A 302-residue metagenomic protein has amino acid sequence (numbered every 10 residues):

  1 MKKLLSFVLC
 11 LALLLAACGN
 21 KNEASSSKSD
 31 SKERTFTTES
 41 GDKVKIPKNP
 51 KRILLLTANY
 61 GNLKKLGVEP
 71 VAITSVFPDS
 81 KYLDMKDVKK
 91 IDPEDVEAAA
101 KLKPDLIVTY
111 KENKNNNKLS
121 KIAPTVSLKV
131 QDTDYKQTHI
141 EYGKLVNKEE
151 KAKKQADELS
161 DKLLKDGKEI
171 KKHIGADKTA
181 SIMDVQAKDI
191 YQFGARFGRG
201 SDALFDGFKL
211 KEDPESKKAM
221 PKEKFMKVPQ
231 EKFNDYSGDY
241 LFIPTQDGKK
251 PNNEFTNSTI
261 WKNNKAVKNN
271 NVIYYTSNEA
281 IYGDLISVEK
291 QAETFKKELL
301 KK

Functional and structural regions predicted by a protein language model:
M1-V8: Positively charged n-region of N-terminal signal peptides that target proteins for export
L4, C18-L55, K151-M183, Q246-D247 (+3 more regions): Bacterial Sec-exported substrate-binding components of ABC uptake systems
L13-A17: C-terminal motif of bacterial Sec signal peptides marking the signal peptidase cleavage site
L54-K101, I107: A short, structured surface patch at a secondary-structure boundary
V76-D79, Y191-K224: Alpha-helical, coiled-coil/dimerization segments enriched in small aliphatic residues
E97-K103, V228-S237: Short helices/loops that flank or line small-molecule/ion binding pockets
N117-K153, G175, E254-Y274: Charged, glycine-enriched surface loops/patches that mediate electrostatic binding to polyanionic ligands
Y236-K302: Structured C-terminal subdomain patch of bacterial secreted/periplasmic proteins
